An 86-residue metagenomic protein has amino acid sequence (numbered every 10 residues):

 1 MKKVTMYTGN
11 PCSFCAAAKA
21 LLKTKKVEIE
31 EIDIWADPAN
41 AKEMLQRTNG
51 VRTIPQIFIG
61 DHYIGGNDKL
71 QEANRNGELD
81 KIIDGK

Functional and structural regions predicted by a protein language model:
M1-E30: Local sequence-structure signature of Cys/Sec-based thiol-disulfide redox active-site neighborhoods
S13, A39, R52, G65: Short alpha-helical
F14-A17, N40, E72: Residues within well-formed alpha-helices
E28-A41: Thiol-based oxidoreductase modules, predominantly thioredoxin-like and allied folds used for disulfide exchange
N49-F58, D68: Structural micro-motif
I59-G85: Non-catalytic, surface beta->alpha helical segment in thiol-disulfide oxidoreductase systems
